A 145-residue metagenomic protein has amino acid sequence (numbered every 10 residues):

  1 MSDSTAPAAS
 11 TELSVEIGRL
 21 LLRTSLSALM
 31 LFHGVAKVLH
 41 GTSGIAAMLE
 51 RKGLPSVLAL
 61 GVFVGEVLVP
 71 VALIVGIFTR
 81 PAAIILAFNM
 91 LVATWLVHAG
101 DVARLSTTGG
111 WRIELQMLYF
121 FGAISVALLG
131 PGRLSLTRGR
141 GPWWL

Functional and structural regions predicted by a protein language model:
M1-A36, S56-V64, L68, V75-L145: Extended, low-polarity transmembrane helix blocks
L39-L54, L58: Membrane-interface interhelical connector segments
